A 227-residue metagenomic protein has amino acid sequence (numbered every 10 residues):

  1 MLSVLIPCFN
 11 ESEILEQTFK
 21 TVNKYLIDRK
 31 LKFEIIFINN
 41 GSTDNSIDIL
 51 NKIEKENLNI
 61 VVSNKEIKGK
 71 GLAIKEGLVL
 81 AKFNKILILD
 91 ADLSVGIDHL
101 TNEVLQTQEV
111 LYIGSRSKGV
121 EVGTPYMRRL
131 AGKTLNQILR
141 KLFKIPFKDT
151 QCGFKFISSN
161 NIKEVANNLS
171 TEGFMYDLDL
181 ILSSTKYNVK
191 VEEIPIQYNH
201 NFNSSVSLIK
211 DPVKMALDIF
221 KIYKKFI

Functional and structural regions predicted by a protein language model:
M1-S3, E34, D179: Cell-envelope/extracellular polymer assembly enzymes that use nucleotide-activated donors
E11-I14, S42, K70, G96: Donor nucleotide-sugar binding loop of glycosyltransferases
E11-L26: Short, well-formed alpha-helical segments that are part of the catalytic scaffolds of diverse glycosyltransferases
F33-I36, I47-L80: Conserved donor nucleotide-binding strand/loop of the catalytic core
N39-D48, L93: A conserved acidic beta->alpha catalytic loop
K65-L80, K85, I97-F174, N201-K210 (+2 more regions): Acceptor/aglycone-binding surface of glycosyltransferases and processive sugar-polymer synthases
P146, N168-E172, I181-N199: Catalytic donor-sugar/metal-binding loop of nucleotide-sugar-dependent glycosyltransferases
